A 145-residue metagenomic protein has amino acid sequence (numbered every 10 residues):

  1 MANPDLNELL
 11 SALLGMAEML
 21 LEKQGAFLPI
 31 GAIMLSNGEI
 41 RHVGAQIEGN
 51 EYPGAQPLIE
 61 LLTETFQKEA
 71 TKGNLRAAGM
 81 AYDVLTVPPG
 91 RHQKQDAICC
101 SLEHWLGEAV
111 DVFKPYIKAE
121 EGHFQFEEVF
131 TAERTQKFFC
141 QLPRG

Functional and structural regions predicted by a protein language model:
M1-L62: N-terminal domain-onset segments
A2, E8, A26-I30, T65 (+3 more regions): Generic ordered-secondary-structure signal
A55-Q67, R76, D83: Conserved phosphate-interacting/catalytic interface
E69-G145: Low-complexity intrinsically disordered segments
